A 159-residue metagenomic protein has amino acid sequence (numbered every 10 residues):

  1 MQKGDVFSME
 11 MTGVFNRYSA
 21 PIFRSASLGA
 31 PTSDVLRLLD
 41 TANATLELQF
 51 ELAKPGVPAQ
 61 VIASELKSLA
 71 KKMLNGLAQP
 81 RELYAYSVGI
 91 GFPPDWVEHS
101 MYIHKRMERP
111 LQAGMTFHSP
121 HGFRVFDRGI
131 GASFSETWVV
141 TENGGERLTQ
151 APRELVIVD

Functional and structural regions predicted by a protein language model:
M1-D159: Active-site neighborhoods and metal-handling regions in enzymes and metal-associated proteins
